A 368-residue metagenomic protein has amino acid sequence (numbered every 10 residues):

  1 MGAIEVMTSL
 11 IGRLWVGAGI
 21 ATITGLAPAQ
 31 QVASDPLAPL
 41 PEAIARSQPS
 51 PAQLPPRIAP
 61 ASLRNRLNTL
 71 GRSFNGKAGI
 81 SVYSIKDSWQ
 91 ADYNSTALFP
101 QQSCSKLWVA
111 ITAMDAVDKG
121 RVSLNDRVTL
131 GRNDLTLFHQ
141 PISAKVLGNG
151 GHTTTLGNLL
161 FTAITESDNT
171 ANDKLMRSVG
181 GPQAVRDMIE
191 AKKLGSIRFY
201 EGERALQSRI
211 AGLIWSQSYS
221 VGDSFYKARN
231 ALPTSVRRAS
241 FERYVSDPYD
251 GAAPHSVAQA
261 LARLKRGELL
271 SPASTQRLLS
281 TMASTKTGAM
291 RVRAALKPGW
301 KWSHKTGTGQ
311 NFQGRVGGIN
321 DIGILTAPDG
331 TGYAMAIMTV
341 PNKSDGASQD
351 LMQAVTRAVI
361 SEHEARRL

Functional and structural regions predicted by a protein language model:
A3-V16: Bacterial N-terminal signal peptides that target proteins for export
Q30-L70, R177, P182, E242 (+1 more regions): Structured C-terminal helix/loop/strand segments within mature extracytoplasmic catalytic/sensor domains
V32-I214: Active-site-adjacent loops and short helices of periplasmic peptidoglycan-processing enzymes
H152, L213-V221, W302-G309: Carbohydrate-binding/catalytic loop surfaces
I197-A273: Active-site-proximal helix/loop microenvironment of the serine DD-peptidase/beta-lactamase transpeptidase fold
